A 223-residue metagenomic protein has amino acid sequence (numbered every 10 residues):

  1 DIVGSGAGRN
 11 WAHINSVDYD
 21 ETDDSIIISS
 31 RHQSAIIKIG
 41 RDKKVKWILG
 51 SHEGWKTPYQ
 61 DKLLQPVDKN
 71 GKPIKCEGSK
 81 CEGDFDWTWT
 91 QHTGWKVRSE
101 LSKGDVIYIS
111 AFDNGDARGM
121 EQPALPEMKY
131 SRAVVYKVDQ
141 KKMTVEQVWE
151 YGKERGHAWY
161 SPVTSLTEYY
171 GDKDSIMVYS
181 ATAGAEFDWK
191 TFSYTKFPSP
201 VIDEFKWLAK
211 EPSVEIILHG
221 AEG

Functional and structural regions predicted by a protein language model:
D1-G223: Histidine-/acidic-rich catalytic cores in large beta-rich domains
